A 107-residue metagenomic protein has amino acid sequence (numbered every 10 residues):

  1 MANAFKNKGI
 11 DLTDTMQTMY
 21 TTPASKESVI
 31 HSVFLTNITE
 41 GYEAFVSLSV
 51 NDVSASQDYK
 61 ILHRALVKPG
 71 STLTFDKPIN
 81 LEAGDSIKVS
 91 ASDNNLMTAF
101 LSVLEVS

Functional and structural regions predicted by a protein language model:
M1-S28, S32, S90-S107: C-terminal interaction-tip segments
E27-V29, G41-F45, Q57, L96-M97: Short acidic/proline- and small/hydrophobic-mixed sequence motifs that coincide with surface turns and coil-to-beta
V29-F34, S47, T72-T74: Ordered hydrophobic segments in well-structured contexts
L35-G41, S92: Short solvent-exposed strand-capping/beta-turn motif centered on an Asx-Ser/Thr pair
V46-L48, I87-V89: Hydrophobic beta-strand residues in large extracellular and virion-surface proteins
S47-N51, F100-S102: Beta-strand signatures of extracellular beta-sandwich domains
N51-A55, V106-S107: Short edge-strand/loop segments of extracellular domains
V53-S86: Intrinsically disordered, low-complexity Pro/Gly/Ser/Thr-rich segments with frequent PxxP/GP/PP motifs and embedded
